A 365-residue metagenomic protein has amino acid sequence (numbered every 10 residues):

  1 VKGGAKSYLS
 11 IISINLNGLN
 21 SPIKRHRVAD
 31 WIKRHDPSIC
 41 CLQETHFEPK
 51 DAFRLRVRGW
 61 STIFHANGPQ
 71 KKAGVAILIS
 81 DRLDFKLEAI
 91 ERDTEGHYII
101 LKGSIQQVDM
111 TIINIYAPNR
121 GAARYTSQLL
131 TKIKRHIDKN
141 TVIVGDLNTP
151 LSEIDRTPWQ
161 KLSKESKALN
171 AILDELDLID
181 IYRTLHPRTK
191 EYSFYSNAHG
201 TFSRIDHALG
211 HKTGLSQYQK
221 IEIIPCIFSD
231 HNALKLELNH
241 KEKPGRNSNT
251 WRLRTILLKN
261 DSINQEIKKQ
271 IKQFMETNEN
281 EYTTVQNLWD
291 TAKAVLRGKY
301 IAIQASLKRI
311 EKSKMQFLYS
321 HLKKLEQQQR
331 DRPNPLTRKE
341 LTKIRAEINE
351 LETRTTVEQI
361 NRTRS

Functional and structural regions predicted by a protein language model:
V1-I143, W159-K161, L169, L173-L178 (+1 more regions): Short phosphate/oxyanion-binding micro-motifs
N17, H46, Y116-P118, L147-P150 (+2 more regions): Catalytic metal-binding/acid-base residues of hydrolase active sites
E44, N148, L178-N197, Q219-P225 (+1 more regions): Acidic carboxylate-rich catalytic motifs and surrounding loops in phosphoryl-/glycosyl-chemistry enzymes
E48-D51, A73, P150-E153, K190 (+1 more regions): Short catalytic/ligand-binding loop motif for oxyanion handling, primarily in non-cytosolic enzymes, centered on
T62-I79, P158, N170-G210, E279-W289 (+1 more regions): Active site of divalent-metal-dependent phosphoester/diester hydrolases
G103-I105, M110, T141-I143, K164-K167 (+2 more regions): Surface polyanion/phosphate-binding segment centered on an Asp-His-Pro turn
P150-K164: Catalytic palm subdomain of template-directed nucleic-acid polymerases, centered on the conserved carboxylate motif
I179, K308-S365: Short, charged alpha-helical motifs in flexible N/C-terminal segments and linkers
